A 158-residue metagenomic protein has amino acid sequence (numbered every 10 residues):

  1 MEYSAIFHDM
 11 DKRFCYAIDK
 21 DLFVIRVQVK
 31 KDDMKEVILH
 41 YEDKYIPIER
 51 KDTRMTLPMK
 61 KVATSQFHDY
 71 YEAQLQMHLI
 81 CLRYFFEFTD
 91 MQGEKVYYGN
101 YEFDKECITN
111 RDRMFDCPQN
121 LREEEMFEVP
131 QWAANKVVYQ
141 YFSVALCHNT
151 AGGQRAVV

Functional and structural regions predicted by a protein language model:
E2-V158: N-terminal structural segment of carbohydrate-active enzymes
